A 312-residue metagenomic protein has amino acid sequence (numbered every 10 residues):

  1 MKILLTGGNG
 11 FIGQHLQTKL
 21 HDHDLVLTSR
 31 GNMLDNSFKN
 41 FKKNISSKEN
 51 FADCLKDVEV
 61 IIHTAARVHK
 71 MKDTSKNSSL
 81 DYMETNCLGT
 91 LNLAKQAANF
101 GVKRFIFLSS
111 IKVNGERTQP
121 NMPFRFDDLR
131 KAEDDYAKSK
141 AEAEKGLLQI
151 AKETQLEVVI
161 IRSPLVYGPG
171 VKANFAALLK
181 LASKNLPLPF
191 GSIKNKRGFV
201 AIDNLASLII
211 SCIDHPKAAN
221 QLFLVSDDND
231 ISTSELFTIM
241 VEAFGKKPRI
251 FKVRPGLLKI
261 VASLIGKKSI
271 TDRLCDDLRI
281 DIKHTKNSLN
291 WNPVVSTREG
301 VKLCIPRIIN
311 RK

Functional and structural regions predicted by a protein language model:
I3-D22: N-terminal Rossmann NAD(P)H-binding glycine-rich loop of SDR-like oxidoreductase domains
K42-C87, N92, Q96-N99, E116: NAD(P)H-binding glycine-rich loop region in Rossmannoid oxidoreductase-like domains and their noncatalytic homologs
N77-L80, E84, T118-V166, L188: Catalytic helix-loop patch of NAD(P)-dependent Rossmann-fold dehydrogenases
L91-D135: Conserved Rossmann-fold NAD(P)-dependent oxidoreductase catalytic core, especially the SDR/UDP-sugar
L129, K180-V200, N204, L208 (+2 more regions): A conserved pocket-lining segment of Rossmann-fold NAD(P)-dependent short-chain dehydrogenase/reductase
A141, T154-L156, Y167-A177, C212-F223 (+2 more regions): Glycine/proline-rich active-site loop of Rossmann-fold NAD(P)-dependent oxidoreductases
I202, V261-N292, L303: Conserved C-terminal active-site "lid" loop/helix of NAD(P)H-dependent oxidoreductases that clamps the redox cofactor
H215-S269, R298, K302-L303, K312: Mid/C-terminal beta-alpha module of Rossmann-like enzyme folds, strongest in SDR-family dehydrogenases/epimerases
